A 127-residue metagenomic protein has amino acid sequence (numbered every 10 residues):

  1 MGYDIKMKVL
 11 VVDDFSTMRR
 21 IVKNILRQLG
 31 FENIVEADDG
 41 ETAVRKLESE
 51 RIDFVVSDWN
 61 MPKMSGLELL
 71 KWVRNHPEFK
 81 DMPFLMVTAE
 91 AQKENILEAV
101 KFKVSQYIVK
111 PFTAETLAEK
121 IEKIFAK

Functional and structural regions predicted by a protein language model:
S16-V35: Two-component/phosphorelay signaling modules centered on CheY-like receiver
K23, E68, A91-Q106: Alpha4 helix (beta4-alpha4-beta5 surface) of REC/receiver domains from two-component response regulators
E36-F54: Acidic, metal-coordinating helix/loop segments flanking the phosphotransfer/catalytic sites of two-component signaling
D39-T42, S65-K71: Acidic catalytic/metal-coordinating carboxylates
V56-D58: Active-site T/S-Asp motif of two-component receiver
M61: Receiver (REC) domain active-site loop signature in two-component systems and cognate sites in sensor histidine kinases
F112-I121: C-terminal output helix
